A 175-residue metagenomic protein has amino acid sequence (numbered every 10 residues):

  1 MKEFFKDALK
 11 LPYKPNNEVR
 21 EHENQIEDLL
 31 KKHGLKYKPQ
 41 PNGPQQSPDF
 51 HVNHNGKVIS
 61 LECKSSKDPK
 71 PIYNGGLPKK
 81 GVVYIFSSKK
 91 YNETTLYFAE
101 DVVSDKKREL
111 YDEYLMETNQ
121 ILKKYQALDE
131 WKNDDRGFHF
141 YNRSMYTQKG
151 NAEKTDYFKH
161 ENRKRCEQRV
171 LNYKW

Functional and structural regions predicted by a protein language model:
M1-P48, V52-G56, S65-W175: Nucleic-acid endonuclease domains
